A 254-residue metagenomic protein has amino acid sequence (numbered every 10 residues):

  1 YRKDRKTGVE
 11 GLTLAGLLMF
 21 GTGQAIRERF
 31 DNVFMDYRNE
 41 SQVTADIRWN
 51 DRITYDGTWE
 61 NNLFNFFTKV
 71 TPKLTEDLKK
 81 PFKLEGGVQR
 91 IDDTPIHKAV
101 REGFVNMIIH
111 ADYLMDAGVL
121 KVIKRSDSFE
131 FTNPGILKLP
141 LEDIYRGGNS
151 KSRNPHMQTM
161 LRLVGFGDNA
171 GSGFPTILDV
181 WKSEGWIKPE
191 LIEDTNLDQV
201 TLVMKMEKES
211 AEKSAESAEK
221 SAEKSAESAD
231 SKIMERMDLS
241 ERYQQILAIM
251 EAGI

Functional and structural regions predicted by a protein language model:
Y1-I254: C-terminal regulatory or interaction extensions
